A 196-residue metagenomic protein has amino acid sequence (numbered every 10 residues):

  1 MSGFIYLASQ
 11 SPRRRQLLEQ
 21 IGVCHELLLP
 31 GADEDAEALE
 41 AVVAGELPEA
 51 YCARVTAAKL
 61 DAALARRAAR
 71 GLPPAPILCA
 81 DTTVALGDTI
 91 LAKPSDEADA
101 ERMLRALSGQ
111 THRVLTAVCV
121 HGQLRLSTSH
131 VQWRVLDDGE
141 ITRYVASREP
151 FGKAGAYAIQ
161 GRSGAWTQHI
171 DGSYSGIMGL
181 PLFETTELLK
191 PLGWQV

Functional and structural regions predicted by a protein language model:
S2-I5, V42-V196: Anionic-ligand binding patches
S2-V23: N-terminal beta1-alpha1 ligand-phosphate binding loop
H25-E34: A short beta-strand-loop structural module common to alpha/beta enzyme folds
E37-E40: A short gly/proline-enriched turn/hairpin at secondary-structure junctions
